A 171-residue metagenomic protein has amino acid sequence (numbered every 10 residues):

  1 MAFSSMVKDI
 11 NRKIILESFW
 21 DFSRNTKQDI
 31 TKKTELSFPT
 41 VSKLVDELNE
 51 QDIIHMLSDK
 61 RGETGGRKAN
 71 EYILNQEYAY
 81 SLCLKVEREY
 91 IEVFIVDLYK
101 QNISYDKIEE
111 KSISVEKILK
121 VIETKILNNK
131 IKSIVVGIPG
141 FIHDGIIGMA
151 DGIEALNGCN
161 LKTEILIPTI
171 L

Functional and structural regions predicted by a protein language model:
M1-K27, T31-K32: Extreme N-terminal segment that seeds HTH/winged-HTH DNA-binding domains in transcriptional regulators
I30, V41, V45-I54: Basic amphipathic alpha-helical segments that dock to polyanions
N49-G65: Beta-hairpin "wing" of winged helix-turn-helix
G66-S104: Gly/Thr-rich phosphate-binding beta-strand-loop-beta motif of the actin/hexokinase/Hsp70
N102, D106-E123, L127-L171: Glycine-rich phosphate-binding loop and adjoining helix at the ATP-binding site of ATP-dependent phosphoryl-transfer
